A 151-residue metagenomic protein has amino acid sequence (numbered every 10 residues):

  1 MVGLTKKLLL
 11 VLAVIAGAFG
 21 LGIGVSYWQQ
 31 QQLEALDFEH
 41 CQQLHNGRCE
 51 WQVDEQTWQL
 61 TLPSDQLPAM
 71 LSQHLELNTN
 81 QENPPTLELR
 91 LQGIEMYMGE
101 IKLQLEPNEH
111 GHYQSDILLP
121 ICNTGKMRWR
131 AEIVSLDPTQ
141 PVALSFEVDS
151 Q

Functional and structural regions predicted by a protein language model:
K6-G24: Hydrophobic membrane-insertion alpha-helices, especially the h-region of bacterial N-terminal signal peptides
S26-P68: Transition segment at domain starts
Q52-L103: Extracytoplasmic/periplasmic/luminal assembly and interaction segments in envelope/secretory/respiratory proteins
E109-I117: Aromatic sugar-binding surface patches on proteins that engage polysaccharides or sugar-phosphate polymers
G111, G125-R128: A glycine-anchored, Pro-Gly-centered beta-turn/N-cap motif
L119-G125: Surface-exposed, short loops/turns at beta-strand junctions within beta-sandwich domains
N123, R130-S145: Short, exposed beta-strand-loop hairpins at the edges of beta-sheets in extracellular/periplasmic proteins
E147-Q151: Short beta-strand edge segments in extracellular beta-sheet folds
